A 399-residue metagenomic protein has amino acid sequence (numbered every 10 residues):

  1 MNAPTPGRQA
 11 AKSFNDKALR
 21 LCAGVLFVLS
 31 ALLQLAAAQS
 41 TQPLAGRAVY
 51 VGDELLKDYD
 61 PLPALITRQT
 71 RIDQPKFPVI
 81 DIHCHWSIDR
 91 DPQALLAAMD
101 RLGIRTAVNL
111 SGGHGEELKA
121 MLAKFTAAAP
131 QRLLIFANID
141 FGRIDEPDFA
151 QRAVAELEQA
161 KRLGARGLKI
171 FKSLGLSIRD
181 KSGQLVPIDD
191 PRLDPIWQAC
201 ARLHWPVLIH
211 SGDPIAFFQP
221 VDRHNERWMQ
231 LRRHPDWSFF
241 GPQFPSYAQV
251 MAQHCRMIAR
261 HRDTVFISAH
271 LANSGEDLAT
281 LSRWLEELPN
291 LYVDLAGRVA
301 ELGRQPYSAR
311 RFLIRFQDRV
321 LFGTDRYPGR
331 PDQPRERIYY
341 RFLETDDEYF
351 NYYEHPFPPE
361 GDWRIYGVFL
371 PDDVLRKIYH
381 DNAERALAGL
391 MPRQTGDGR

Functional and structural regions predicted by a protein language model:
C22-Q34: Bacterial N-terminal signal peptides
Q39-Q131: An N-terminally biased module of ancient metal coordination in phosphate/nucleic-acid-related enzymes
L44-D58, K76, R179-K181, I215-P242 (+2 more regions): Active-site gating loops and adjacent loop-to-helix segments of metal-dependent hydrolytic enzymes
G46-Y50, E54, T70, K119-W237: Active-site gating/metal-coordination segments in enzymes
A64-T67, R90-L95, E116-F125, R152-E156 (+3 more regions): Alpha-helical scaffolding within the catalytic cores of extracellular/periplasmic polymer-degrading hydrolases
I80-C84, T106-N109, I135-N138, L168-I170 (+4 more regions): Hydrophobic faces of well-ordered beta-strands that scaffold small-molecule active sites in alpha/beta enzyme cores
C84-P92, L110-K119, G142-Q151, I178 (+4 more regions): Acidic-and-aromatic substrate-binding clefts and catalytic sites of carbohydrate-active enzymes
P242-R399: H/E-rich (His + Asp/Glu) clusters that bind or coordinate divalent metals
